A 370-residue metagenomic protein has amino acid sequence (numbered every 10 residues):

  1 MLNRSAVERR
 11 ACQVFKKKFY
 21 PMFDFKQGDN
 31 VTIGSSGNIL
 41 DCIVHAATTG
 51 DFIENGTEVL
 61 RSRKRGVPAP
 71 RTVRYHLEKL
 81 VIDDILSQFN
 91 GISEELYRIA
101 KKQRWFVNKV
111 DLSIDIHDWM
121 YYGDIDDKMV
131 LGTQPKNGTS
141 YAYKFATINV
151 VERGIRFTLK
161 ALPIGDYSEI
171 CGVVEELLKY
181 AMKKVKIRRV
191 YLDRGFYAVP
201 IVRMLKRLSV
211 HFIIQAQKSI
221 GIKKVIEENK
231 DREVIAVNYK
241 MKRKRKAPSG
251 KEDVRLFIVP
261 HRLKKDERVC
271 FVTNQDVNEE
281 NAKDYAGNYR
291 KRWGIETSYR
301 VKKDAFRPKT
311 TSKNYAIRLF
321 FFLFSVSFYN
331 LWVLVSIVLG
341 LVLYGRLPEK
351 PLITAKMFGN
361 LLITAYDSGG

Functional and structural regions predicted by a protein language model:
M1-S35, N229-V259, D304, F328-G370: A short, flexible helix-boundary coil/loop motif
Y20-N90, I148, E152, R156 (+3 more regions): Short, positively charged, Gly/Tyr-enriched micro-motifs that form contact patches at catalytic or ligand/partner
F25-N30, E280-Y289, V301-F321, V338-L347: Short, solvent-exposed helix-loop connector elements
D41-C42, G56-V59, A69, V73 (+7 more regions): Short, conserved catalytic/metal-binding motifs centered on acidic residues
Y75-V151: Active-site-proximal, Lys/Arg-enriched surface segment that forms a nucleic-acid-binding/basic interface patch
T133-V185, V269: Electropositive, glycine- and tryptophan-enriched low-complexity nucleic-acid-binding patches
Y167-K224: Domain-level cores of phosphate- or acyl-group-handling catalytic modules
L208-A305, T310: An anionic, glycine-rich sequence signature occurring as long contiguous blocks
